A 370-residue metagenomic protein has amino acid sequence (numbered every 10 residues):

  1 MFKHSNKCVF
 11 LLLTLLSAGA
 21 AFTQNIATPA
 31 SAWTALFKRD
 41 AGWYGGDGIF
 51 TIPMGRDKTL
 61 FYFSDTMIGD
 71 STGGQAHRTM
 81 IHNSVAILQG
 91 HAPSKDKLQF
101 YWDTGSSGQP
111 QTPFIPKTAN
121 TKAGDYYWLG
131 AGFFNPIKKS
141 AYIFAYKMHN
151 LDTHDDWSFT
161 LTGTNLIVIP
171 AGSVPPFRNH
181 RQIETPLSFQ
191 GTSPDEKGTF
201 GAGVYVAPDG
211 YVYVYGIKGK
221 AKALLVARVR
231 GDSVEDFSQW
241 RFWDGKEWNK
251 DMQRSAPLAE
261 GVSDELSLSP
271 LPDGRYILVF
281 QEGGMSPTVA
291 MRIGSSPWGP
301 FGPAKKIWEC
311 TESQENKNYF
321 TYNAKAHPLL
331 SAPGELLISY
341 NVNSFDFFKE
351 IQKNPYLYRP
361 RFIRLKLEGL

Functional and structural regions predicted by a protein language model:
M1-F10: Bacterial N-terminal signal peptides that target proteins for export
F10-L11, A21: Cleavable N-terminal signal peptides
T14-L15: Short, linear, compositionally biased motifs with a strong N-terminal bias
Q24-Y44, P53-D125, F134-S193, P208-S263 (+3 more regions): Beta-rich carbohydrate-recognition and catalytic domains
G45-D47, Y127-L129, G198-F200, V262-D264 (+2 more regions): Beta-rich catalytic cores
T51, G132, V204, L266-L268 (+1 more regions): Hydrophobic core register within WD40 beta-propeller blades
